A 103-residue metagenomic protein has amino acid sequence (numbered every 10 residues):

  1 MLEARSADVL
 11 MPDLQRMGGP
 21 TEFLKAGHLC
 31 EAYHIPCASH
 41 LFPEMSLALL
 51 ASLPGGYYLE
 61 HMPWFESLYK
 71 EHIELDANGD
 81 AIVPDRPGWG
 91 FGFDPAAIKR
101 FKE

Functional and structural regions predicted by a protein language model:
M1-D80, G92: Shared catalytic-loop signature of beta/alpha-barrel
H28, P84-E103: Structural signal for terminal/edge beta-strands and the immediately following C-terminal loop/tail that closes
